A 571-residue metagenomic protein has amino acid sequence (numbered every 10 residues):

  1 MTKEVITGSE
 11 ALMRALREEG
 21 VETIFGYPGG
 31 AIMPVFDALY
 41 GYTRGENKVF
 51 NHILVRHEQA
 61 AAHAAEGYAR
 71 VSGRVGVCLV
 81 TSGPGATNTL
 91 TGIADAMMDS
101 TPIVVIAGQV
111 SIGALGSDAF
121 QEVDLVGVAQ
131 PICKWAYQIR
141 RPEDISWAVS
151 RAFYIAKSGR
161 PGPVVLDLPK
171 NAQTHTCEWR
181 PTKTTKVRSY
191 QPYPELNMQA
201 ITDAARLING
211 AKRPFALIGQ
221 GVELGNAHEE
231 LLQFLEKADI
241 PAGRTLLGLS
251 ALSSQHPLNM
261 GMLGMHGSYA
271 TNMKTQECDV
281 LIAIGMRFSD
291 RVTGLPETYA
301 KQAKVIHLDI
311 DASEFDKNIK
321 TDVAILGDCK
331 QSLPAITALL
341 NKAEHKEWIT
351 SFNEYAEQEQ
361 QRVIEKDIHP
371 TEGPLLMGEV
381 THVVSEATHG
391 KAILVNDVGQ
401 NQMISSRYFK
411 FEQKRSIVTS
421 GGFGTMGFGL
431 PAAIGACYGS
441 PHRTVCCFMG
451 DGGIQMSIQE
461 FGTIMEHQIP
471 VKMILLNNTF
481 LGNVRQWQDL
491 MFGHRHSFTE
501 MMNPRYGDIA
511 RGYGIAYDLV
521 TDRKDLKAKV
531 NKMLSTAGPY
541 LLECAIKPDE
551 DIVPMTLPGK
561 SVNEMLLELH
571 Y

Functional and structural regions predicted by a protein language model:
M1-K3, E143, R206, Q302-V398 (+3 more regions): Phosphate/pyrophosphate-binding active-site segments
T2-E347, V383, A387-G390, P470-M473 (+3 more regions): N-terminal alpha/beta PP-like core and its mobile active-site loop of ThDP/TPP-dependent enzymes
S9-M13, R17, V35-L39, A356-P431 (+2 more regions): Active-site diphosphate/adenylate-binding microenvironment
Y27-G29, H52-H63, C78-G85, R140-P142 (+7 more regions): Active-site nucleophile and cofactor-binding loops and adjacent substrate-binding regions of central metabolic enzymes
I106, A114-Q121, D316-N318, A324-L326 (+2 more regions): Thiamine diphosphate
V165, H307, V395, F448-M449: Generic enzyme active-site microenvironment
K170-Q173, N401, P548: Short, internal active-site loops enriched in acidic
G219-L224, H369, G450-G452: Conserved short loop/turn motifs at secondary-structure junctions
